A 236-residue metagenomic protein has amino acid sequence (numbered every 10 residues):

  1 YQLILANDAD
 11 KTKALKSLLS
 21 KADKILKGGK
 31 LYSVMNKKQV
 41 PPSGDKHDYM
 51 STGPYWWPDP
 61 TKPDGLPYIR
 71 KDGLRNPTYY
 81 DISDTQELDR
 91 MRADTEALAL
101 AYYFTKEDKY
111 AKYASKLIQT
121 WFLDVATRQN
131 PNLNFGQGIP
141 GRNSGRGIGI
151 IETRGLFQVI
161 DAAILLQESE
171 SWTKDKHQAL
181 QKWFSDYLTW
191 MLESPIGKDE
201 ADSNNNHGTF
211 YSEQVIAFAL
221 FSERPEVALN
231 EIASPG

Functional and structural regions predicted by a protein language model:
Y1-G197, T209, A233: Extracellular glycan-targeting catalytic surfaces
G197-N204: Surface-exposed cleft-lining segments at the edges of enzyme active sites
F210-G236: Long, repeat-rich segments with strong aromatic
